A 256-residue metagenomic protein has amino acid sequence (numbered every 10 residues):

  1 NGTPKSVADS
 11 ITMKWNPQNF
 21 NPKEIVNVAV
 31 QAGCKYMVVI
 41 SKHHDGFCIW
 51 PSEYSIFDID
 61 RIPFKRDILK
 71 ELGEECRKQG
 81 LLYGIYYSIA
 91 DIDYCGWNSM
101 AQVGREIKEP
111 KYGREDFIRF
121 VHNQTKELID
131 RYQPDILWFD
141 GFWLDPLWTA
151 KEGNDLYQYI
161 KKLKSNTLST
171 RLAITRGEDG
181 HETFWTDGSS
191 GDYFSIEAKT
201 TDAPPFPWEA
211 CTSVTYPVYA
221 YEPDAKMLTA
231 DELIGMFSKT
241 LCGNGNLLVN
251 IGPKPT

Functional and structural regions predicted by a protein language model:
N1-T256: Mature catalytic domains of secreted/periplasmic carbohydrate-active enzymes
